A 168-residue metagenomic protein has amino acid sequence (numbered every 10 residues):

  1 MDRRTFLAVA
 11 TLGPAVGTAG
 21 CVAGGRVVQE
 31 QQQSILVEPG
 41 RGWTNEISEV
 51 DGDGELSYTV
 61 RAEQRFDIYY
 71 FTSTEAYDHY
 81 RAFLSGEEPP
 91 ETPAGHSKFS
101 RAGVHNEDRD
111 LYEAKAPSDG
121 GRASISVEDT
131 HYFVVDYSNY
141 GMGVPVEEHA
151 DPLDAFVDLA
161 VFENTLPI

Functional and structural regions predicted by a protein language model:
M1-I168: Terminal disorder- and signal-encoded targeting elements
